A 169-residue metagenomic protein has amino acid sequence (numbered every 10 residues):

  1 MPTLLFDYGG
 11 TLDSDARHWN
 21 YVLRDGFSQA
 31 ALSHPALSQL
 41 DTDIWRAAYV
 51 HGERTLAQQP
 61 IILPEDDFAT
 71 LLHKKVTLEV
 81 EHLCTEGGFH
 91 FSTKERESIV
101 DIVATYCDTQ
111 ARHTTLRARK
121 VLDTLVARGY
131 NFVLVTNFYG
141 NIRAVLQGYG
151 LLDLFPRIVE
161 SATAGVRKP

Functional and structural regions predicted by a protein language model:
M1-R119, R128: N-terminal helical cap/lid subdomain that shapes the substrate entry/recognition surface in HAD-like hydrolases
R112-H113, V133-V135, Y139-P169: Substrate-recognition "cap/lid" segment bordering the active-site pocket of phosphatases
